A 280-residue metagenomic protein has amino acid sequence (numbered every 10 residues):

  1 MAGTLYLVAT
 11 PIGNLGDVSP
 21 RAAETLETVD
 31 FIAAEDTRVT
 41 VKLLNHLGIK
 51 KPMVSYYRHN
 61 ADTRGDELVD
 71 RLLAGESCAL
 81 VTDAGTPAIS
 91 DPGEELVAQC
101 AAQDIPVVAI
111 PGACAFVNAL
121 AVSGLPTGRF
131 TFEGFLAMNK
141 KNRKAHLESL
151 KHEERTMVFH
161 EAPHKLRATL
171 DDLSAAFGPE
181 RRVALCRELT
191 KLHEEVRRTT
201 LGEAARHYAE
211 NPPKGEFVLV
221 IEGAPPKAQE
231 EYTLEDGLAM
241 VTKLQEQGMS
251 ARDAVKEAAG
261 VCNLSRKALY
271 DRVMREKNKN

Functional and structural regions predicted by a protein language model:
M1-R58: Glycine-rich, flexible N-terminal cofactor/catalytic loop recognition
A2, T156, P163-N280: A contiguous loop/helix-start segment that scaffolds small-molecule binding in enzyme catalytic cores
G3-L5, G75-A79, R155-T156: Loop/turn-to-beta-strand initiation segments
I12-L15, D83-P87, P163-K165, A224-P226: Short glycine-rich anion-binding loops that position phosphate/pyrophosphate groups of nucleotides and phosphorylated
L26-I32, D104-V108, T156-M157: Short active-site oxyanion
S55-T63, L136-N139: Conserved helicase motor
P92-E94, A251: Glycine-centered tight-turn and secondary-structure capping sites
E95-E153: Class I SAM-dependent methyltransferase SAM-binding "motif I" and its flanking Rossmann-like core
